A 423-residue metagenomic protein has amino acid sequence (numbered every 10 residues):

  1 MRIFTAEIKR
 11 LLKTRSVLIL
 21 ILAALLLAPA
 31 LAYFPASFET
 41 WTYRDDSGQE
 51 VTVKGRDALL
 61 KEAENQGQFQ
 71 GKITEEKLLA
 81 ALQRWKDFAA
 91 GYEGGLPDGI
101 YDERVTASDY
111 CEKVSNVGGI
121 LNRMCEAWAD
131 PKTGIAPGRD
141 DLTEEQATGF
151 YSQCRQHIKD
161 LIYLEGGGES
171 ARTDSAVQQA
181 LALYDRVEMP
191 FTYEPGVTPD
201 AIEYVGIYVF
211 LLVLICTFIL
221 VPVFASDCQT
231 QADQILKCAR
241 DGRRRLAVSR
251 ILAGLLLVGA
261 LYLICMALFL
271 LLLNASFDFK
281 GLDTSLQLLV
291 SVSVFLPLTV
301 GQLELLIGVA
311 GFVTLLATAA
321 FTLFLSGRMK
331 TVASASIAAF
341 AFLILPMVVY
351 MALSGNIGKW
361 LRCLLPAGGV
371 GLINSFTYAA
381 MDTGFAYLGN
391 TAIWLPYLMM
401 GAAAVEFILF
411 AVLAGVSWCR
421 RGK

Functional and structural regions predicted by a protein language model:
M1-L18: Aromatic- and glycine-rich beta-strand/loop motifs that create alpha-glucan
T5-E7, F324-R328, G401-K423: Junction motif at the cytosolic side of a transmembrane helix
S16, G242-R243, T331-S336: Membrane-helix interface segments
L26-L79, Q146, F150-D227, V248-R328 (+2 more regions): Secretory targeting signals
Y33-S37, V332-G368: Transmembrane helix segments
K72-Y184: Long, solvent-exposed extracytoplasmic domains/loops
L220-I235, A239, R243: Transmembrane helix boundary and interhelical loop/hinge segments in multi-pass membrane proteins
K359-T383: Short hydrophobic, aromatic-rich alpha-helical segments embedded in or entering the lipid bilayer of multi-pass
